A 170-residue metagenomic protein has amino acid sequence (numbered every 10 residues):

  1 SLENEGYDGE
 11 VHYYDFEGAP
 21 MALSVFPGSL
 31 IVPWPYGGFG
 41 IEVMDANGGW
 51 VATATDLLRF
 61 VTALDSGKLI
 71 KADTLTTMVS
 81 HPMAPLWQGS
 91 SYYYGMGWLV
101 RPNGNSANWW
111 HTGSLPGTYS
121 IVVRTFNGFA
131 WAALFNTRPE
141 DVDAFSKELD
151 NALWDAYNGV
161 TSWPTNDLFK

Functional and structural regions predicted by a protein language model:
S1-N108: Short, surface-exposed loop or secondary-structure junction motifs that flank catalytic or metal-binding residues
I41, R138-E140: A short acidic/small-residue loop/turn micro-motif
M96-G97, L115-V123: Short glycine-rich, acidic/polar surface loops and turns
P102-G104, L115, F126: A generic beta-sheet turn/junction motif
W110, I121, L134-F135, D143-S146: Short conserved micro-motifs at the rims of enzyme active sites and ligand-binding pockets
Y119-T125, F129-R138: Short, well-ordered beta-strand elements
E140-K170: Short, gly/Ser/Thr-rich active-site loops of penicillin-recognizing serine hydrolases
